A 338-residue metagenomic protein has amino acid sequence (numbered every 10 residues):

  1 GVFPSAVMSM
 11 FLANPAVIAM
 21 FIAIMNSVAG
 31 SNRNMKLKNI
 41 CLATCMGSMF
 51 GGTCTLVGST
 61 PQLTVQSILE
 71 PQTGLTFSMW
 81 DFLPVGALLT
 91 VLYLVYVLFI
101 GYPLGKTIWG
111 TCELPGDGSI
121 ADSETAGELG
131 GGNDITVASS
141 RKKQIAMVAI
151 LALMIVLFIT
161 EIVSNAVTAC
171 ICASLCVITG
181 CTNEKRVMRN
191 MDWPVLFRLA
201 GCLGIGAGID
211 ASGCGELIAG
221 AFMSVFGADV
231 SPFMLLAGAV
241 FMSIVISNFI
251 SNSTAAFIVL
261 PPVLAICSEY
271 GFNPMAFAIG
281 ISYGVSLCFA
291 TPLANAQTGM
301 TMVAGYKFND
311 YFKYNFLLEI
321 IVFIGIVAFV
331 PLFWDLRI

Functional and structural regions predicted by a protein language model:
G1-F3, S31-L42, R141-V148, D192-L196 (+2 more regions): Membrane-interfacial loop-to-helix junctions in multi-pass transporters
G1-I24, A228-I266, Y270, P274 (+1 more regions): Hydrophobic alpha-helical transmembrane segments of multi-pass integral membrane proteins, predominantly secondary
P4-A13, M46-V57, V156-E161, F241-N252 (+1 more regions): Transmembrane alpha-helix interface/packing and boundary motifs in multi-pass membrane proteins, characterized by
A6-V7, V28, Q72, I155-I159 (+5 more regions): Alpha-helical transmembrane segments of multipass membrane proteins
N14-I18, G58, L89-V91, V163-A173 (+2 more regions): Structural signature of hydrophobic alpha-helical transmembrane segments
F21-V28, M46, V65, N190-M191 (+4 more regions): Hydrophobic alpha-helical segments of integral membrane proteins, encompassing both true transmembrane helices
N32-G47, G51-E128, I279-I338: Juxtamembrane and boundary regions of transmembrane helices in multi-pass small-molecule transporters and channels
D81-G220, E319, F323, V327-I338: Hydrophobic transmembrane alpha-helices of multi-pass small-molecule transporters
